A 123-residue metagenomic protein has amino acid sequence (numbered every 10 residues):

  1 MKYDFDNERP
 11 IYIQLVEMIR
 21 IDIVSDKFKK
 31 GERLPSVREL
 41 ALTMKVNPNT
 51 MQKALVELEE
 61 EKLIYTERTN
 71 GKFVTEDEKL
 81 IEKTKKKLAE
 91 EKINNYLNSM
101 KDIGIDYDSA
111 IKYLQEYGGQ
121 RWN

Functional and structural regions predicted by a protein language model:
M1-R33, E39, K87-W122: Extreme N-terminal segment that seeds HTH/winged-HTH DNA-binding domains in transcriptional regulators
K27-F28, E57, K62-L63: Short hinge/loop at the helix->beta-strand junction immediately C-terminal to the helix-turn-helix recognition helix
R33-M44, L58: A short alpha-helical element within helix-turn-helix/winged-helix DNA-binding domains across DNA-binding proteins
L34, T66-V74, E78-K79: Short, Lys/Arg-rich nucleic-acid/phosphate-binding segment
L42, D77-E78, G119-Q120: Short Asp/Glu-rich motifs
L80-K85: Short, charged/polar, Gly/Pro-enriched secondary-structure boundary elements
